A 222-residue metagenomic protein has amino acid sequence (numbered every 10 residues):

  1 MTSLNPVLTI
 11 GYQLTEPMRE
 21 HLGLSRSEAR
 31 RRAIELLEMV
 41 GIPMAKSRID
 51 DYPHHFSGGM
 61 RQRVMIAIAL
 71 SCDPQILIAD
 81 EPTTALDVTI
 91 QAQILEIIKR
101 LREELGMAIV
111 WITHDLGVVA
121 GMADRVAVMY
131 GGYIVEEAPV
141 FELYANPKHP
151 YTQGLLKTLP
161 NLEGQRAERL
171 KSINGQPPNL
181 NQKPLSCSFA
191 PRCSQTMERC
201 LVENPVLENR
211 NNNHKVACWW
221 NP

Functional and structural regions predicted by a protein language model:
L4, Y12-E28, E38, I42 (+1 more regions): ABC-type ATPase nucleotide-binding domains, specifically the catalytic core motifs of the NBD
L14, I66, I90, I94: Hydrophobic anchor residue at the start of the ABC signature
E28-V40, L155-T158: ABC nucleotide-binding domain "signature" region
P43-K46, E137-P222: Short catalytic/signature loops enriched in Gly
D51-F56, M60: Conserved ABC ATPase signature
S71-Q75: A short, proline-enriched helix->beta-strand linker immediately N-terminal to the Walker B motif in ABC-type P-loop
I78-P82, L86-E168: P-loop NTP-binding/switch modules centered on Walker-like glycine-rich loops
